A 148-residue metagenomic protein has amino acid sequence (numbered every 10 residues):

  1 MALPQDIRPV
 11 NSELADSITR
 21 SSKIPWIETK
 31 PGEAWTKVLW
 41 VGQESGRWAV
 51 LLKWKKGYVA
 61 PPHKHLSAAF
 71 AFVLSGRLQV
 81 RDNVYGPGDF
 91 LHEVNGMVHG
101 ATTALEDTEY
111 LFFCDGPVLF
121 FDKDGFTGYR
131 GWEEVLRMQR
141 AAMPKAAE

Functional and structural regions predicted by a protein language model:
M1-S45, F126-E148: A short, N-terminal "cap"/entry segment at the start of jelly-roll beta-barrel domains of the cupin/DSBH fold
W35, G46-V50, S67-L74: A generic structural signal for short beta-strands and their flanking turns/coil linkers
Q43, K56, D115-G116: Non-catalytic surface loops within mature trypsin-like serine protease
V50-L52, A60-H65, R81-N83, A101-T103: Short histidine-centered beta-strand/loop micro-motifs that create catalytic or ligand/metal-coordination sites
K56-G57, H65-V80: Glycine- and acidic-residue-biased ligand/ion/polar-headgroup-sensing regions
V84, N95-D124: Ligand-binding loop in jelly-roll beta-barrel domains
